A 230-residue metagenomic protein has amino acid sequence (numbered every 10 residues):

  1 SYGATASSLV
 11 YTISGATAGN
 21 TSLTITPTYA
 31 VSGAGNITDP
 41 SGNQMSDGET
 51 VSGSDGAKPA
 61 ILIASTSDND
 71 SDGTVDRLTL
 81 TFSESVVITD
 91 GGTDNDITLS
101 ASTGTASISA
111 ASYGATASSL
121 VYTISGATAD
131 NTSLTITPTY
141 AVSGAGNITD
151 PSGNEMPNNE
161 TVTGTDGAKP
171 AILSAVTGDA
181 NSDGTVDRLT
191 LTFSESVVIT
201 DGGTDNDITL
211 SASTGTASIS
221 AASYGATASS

Functional and structural regions predicted by a protein language model:
S1-S230: Non-catalytic beta-sheet/beta-sandwich ligand-binding modules that flank or precede catalytic cores
